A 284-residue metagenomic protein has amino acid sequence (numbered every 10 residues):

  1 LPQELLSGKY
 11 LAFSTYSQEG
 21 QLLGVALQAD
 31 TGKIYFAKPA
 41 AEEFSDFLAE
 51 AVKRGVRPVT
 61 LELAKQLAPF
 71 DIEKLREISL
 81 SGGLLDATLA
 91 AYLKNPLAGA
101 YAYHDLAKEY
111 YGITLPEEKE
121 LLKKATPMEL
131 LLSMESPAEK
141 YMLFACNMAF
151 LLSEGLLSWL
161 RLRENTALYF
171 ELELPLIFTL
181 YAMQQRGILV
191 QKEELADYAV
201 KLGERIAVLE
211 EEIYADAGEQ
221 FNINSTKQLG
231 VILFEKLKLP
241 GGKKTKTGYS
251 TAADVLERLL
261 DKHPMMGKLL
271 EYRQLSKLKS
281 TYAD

Functional and structural regions predicted by a protein language model:
L1-P39, P58, A125, L130-D284: Conserved "right-hand" nucleotidyltransferase catalytic core of DNA-directed polymerases
L1-Y110, G203: Conserved RNase H-like, two-metal-ion catalytic cores of nucleic-acid enzymes
K65-R76, L80-W159, L176-R186, K227: Helical catalytic core of nucleic-acid polymerases
